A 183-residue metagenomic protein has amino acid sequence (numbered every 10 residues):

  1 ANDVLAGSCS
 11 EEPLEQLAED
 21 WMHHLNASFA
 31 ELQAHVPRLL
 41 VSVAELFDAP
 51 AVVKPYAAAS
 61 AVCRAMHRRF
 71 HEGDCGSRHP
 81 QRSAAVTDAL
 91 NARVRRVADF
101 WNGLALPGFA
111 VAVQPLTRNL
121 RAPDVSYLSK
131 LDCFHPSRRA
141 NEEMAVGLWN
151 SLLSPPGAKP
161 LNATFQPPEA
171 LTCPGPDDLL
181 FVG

Functional and structural regions predicted by a protein language model:
A1-G183: Alpha-helical cap/lid subdomain in secreted, periplasmic, or secretory-pathway luminal O-acyl-processing enzymes
